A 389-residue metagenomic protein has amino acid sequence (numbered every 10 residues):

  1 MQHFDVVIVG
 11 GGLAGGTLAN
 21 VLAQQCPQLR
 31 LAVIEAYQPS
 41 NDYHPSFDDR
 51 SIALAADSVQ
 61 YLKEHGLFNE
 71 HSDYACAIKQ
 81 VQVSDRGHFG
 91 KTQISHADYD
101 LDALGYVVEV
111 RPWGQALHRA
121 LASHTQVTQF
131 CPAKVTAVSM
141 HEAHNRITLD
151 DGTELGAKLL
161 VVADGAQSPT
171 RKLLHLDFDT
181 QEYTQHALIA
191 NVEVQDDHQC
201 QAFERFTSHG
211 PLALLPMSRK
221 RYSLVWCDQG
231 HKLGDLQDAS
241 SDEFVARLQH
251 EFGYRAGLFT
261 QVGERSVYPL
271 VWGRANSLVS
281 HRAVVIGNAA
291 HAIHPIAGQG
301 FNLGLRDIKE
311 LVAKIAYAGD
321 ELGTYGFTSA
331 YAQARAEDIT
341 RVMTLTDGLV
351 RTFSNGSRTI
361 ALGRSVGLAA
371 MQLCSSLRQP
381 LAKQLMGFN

Functional and structural regions predicted by a protein language model:
M1-G12: Beta1/beta-strand and adjacent pyrophosphate-binding region of the FAD-binding site in flavoprotein oxidoreductases
G15-G16: N-terminal Rossmann-fold NAD(P) dinucleotide-binding loop
A23-F47: Glycine-rich FAD pyrophosphate-binding loop
S46-D85: N-terminal FAD cofactor-binding segment of flavoenzymes
Y74-L173, Q181-H186: Conserved N-terminal helical subregion
L159-G257, V262-R265: Conserved FAD-binding catalytic core of PHBH/FMO-like flavoproteins
K232-Y325: FAD/FMN-dependent oxidoreductases across multiple families
A313-N389: C-terminal helical "tail/cap" subdomain of flavin- and related membrane-associated enzymes
